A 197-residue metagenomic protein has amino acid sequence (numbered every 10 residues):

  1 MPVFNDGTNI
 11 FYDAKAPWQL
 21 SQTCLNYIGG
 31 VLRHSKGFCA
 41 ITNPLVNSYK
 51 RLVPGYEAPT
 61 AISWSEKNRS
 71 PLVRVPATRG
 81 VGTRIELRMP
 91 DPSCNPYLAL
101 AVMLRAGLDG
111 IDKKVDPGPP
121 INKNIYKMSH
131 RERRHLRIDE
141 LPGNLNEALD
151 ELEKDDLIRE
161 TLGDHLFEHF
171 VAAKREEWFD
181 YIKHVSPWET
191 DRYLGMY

Functional and structural regions predicted by a protein language model:
V3-Y197: Catalytic-core signal marking the mid-to-C-terminal active-site face
